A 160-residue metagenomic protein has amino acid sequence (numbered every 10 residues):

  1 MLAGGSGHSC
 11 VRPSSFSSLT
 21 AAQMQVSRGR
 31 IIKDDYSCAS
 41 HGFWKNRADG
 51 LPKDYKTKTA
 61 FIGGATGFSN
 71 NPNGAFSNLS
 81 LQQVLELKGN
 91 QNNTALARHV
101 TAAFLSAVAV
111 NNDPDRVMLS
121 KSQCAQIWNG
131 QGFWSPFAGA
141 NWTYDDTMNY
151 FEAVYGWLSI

Functional and structural regions predicted by a protein language model:
G5-I160: Soluble extracellular-acting proteins and domains
